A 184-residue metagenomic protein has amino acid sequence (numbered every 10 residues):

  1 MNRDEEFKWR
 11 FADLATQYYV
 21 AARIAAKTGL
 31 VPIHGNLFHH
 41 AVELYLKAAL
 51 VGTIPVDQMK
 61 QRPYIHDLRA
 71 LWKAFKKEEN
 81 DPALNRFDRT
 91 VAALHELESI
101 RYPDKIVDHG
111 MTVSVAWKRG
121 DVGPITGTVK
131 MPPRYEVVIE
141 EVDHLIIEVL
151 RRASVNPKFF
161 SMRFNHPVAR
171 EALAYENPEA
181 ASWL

Functional and structural regions predicted by a protein language model:
M1-F38, A49-V56: Charged alpha-helical initiation segments
N2-R3, I54-L184: Long, charged low-complexity segments
